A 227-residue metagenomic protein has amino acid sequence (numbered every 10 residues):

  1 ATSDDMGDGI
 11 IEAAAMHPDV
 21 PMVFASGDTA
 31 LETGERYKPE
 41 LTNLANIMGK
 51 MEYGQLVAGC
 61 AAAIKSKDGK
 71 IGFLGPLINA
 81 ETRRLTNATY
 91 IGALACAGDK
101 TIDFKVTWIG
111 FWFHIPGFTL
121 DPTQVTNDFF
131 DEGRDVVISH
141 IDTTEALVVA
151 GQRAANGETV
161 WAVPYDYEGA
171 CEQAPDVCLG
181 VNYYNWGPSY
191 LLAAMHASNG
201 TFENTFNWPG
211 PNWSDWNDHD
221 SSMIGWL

Functional and structural regions predicted by a protein language model:
A1-L227: A residue-level marker of the well-folded mature domains of exported/periplasmic proteins
